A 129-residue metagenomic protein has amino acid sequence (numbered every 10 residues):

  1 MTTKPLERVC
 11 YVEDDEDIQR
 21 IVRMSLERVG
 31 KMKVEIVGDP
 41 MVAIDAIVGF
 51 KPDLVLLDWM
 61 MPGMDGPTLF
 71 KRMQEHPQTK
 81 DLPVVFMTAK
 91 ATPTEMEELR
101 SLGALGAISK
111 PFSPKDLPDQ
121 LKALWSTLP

Functional and structural regions predicted by a protein language model:
L6-D17, V22-L26, V55: Conserved acidic segment of CheY-like receiver
I36-L54: Acidic, metal-coordinating helix/loop segments flanking the phosphotransfer/catalytic sites of two-component signaling
M61: Receiver (REC) domain active-site loop signature in two-component systems and cognate sites in sensor histidine kinases
L105: Short, glycine/charged-rich "phosphate-handling" switch motifs in NTP-dependent and phosphotransfer domains
F112-K122: C-terminal output helix
